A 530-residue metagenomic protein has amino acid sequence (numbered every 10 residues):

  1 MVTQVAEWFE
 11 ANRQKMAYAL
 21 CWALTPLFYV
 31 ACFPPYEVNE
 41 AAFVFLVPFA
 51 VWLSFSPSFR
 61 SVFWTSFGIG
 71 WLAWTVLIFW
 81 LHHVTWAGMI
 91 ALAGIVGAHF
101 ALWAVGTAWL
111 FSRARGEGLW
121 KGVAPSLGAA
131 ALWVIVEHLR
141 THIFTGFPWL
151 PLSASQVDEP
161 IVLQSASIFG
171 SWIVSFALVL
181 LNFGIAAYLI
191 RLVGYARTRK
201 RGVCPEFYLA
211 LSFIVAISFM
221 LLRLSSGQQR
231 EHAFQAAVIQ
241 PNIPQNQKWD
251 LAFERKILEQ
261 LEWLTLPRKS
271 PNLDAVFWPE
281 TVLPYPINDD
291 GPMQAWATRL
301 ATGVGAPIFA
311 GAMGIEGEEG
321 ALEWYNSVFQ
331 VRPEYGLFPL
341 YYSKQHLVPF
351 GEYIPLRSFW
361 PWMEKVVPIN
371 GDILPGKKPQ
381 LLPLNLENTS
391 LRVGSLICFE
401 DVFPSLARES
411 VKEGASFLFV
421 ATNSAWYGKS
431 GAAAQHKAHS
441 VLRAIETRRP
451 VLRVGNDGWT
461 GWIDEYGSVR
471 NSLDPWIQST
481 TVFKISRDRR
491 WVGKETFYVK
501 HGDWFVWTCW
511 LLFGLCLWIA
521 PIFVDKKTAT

Functional and structural regions predicted by a protein language model:
V2-L224, K429, R443, G455-Y466 (+2 more regions): Membrane-embedded alpha-helical bundles of multi-pass enzymes that act on lipidic or dolichyl-linked glycan substrates
L224-H501: Soluble catalytic domains of enzymes that build or remodel membrane lipids, polysaccharides, and related
